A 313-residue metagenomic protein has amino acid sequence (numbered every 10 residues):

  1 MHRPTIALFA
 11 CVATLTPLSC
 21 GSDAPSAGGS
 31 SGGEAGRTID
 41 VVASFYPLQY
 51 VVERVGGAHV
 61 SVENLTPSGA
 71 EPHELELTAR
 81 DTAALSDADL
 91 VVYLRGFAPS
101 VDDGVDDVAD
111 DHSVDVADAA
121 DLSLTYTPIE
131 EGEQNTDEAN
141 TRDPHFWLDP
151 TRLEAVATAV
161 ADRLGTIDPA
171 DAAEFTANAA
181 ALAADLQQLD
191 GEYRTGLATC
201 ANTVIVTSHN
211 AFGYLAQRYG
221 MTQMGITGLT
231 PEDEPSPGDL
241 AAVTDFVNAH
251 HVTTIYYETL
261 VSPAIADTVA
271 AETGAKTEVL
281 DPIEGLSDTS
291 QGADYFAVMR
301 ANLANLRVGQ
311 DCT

Functional and structural regions predicted by a protein language model:
M1-L18: Sec-dependent bacterial lipoprotein signal peptides
H2-P4, C20-T313: Extracytoplasmic metal-acquisition and chelation regions
